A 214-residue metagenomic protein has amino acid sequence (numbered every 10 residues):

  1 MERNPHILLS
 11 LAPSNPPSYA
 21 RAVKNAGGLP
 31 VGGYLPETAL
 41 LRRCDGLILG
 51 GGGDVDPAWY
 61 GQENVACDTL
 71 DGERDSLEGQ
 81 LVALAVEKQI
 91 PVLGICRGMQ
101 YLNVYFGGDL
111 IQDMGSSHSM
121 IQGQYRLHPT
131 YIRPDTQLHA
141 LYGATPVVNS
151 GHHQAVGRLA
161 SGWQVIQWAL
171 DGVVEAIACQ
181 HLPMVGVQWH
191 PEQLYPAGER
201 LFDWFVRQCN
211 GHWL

Functional and structural regions predicted by a protein language model:
M1-I95, V104-Y105, I111, G115-R126 (+6 more regions): N-terminal beta1-alpha1 cap of cysteine-dependent amidohydrolase-like domains
G98: Conserved SAM-binding loop
V185-V187: Residue-level marker for buried hydrophobic side chains located in beta-strands that build the well-ordered beta-sheet
